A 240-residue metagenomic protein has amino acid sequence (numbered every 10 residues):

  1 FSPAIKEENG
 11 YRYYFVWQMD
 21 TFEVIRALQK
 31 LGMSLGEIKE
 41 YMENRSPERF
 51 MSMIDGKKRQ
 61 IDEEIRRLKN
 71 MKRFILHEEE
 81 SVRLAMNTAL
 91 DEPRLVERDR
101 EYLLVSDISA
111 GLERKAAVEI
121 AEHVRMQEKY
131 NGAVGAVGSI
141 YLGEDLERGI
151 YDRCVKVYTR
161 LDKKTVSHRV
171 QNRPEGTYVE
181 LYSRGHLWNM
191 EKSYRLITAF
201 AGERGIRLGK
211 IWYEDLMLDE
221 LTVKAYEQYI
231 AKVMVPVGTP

Functional and structural regions predicted by a protein language model:
F1-L31, R207-L208: Basic helix-turn-helix/winged-helix DNA-binding cores and closely related short helical interaction motifs
S2-A4, G36, G135, G209-K210: A local structural micro-motif
Y13, L35, W188: Short, flexible micro-motifs
V24, L28-M53: CheY-like receiver
E43-D55, R59-P240: A solvent-exposed interaction/effector surface
